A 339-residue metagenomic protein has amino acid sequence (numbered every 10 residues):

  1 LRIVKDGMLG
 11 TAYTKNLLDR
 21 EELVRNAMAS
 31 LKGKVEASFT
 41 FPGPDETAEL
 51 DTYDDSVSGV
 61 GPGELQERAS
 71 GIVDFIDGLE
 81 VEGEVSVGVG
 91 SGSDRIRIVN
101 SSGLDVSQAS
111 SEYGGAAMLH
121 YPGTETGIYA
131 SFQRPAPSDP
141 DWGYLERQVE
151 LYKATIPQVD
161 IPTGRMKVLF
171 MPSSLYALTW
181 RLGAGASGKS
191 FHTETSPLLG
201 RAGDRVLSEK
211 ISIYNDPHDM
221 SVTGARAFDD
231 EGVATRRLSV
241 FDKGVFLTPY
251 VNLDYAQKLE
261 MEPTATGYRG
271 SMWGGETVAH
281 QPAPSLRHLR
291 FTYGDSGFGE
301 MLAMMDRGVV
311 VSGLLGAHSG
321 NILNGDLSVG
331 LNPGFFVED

Functional and structural regions predicted by a protein language model:
L1-R237, D242-V245, R287, E300: Active-site bordering "gate/hinge" segments that shape substrate access to catalytic or cofactor-binding pockets
E49, R201-D339: Dual-mode signal for accessory low-complexity, basic/Gly-rich regions
